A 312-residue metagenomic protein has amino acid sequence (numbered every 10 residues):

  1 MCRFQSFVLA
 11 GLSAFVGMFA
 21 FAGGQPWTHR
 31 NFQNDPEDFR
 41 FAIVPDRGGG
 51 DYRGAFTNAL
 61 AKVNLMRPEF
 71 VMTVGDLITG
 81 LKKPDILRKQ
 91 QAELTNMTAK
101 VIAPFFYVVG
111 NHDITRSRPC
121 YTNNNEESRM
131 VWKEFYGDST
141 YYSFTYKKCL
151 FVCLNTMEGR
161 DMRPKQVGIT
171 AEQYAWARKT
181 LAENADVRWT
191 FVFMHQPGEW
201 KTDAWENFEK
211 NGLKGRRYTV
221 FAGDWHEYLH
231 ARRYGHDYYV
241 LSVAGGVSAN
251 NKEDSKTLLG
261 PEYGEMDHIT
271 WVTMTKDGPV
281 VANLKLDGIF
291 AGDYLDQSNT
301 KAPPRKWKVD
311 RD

Functional and structural regions predicted by a protein language model:
M1-S6: Positively charged n-region of N-terminal signal peptides that target proteins for export
L9-M18: Bacterial N-terminal signal peptides
A22-L87: N-terminal active-site segment of His-dependent metallophosphoesterases
Q33, D38, P84-N184, R188-W189 (+3 more regions): Extended active-site neighborhood of metal-dependent phosphoesterases/phosphodiesterases
D46, G75-D76, G110-N111, H195 (+1 more regions): Active-site glycine-centered loops adjacent to acidic/histidine catalytic or metal-binding residues that shape
I78, L181-W200: Short acidic, glycine-rich surface-loop motifs adjacent to enzyme active sites
E262-D312: A short C-terminal boundary segment appended to hydrolase-like catalytic domains
